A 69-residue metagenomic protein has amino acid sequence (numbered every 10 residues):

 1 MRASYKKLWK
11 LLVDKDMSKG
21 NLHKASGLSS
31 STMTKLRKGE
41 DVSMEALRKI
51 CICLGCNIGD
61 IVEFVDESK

Functional and structural regions predicted by a protein language model:
M1-G20: A short, Lys/Arg-rich alpha-helix, primarily the initiator
L12, H23, R37, C51: The alpha-helix within a helix-turn-helix
V13, G27, K38, D66: Residue-level detection of the helix-turn-helix DNA-binding "recognition helix"
D16-T34: Short alpha-helical DNA-recognition segment
K49-C51, I61-V62: Hydrophobic micro-packing sites on short alpha-helices
I61-K69: Short amphipathic recognition helices of helix-turn-helix/homeodomain-type DNA-binding modules
